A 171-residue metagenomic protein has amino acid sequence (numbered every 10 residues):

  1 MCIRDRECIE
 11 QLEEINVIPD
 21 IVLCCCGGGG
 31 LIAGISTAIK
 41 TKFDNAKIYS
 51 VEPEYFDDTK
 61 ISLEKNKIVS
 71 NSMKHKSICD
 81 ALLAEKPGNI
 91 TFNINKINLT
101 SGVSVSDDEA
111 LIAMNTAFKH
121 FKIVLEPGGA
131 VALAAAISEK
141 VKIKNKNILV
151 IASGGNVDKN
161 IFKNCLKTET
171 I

Functional and structural regions predicted by a protein language model:
M1: Nucleotide/phosphate-binding catalytic cleft detector across ATP-hydrolyzing and phosphate-transferring enzymes
R4-I97, I143-K144, I148-I171: Glycine-rich phosphate/pyrophosphate-binding loop at beta-loop-alpha junctions
R4-R6, G88-N145: Active-site-adjacent helical/loop segments in soluble small-molecule enzymes
